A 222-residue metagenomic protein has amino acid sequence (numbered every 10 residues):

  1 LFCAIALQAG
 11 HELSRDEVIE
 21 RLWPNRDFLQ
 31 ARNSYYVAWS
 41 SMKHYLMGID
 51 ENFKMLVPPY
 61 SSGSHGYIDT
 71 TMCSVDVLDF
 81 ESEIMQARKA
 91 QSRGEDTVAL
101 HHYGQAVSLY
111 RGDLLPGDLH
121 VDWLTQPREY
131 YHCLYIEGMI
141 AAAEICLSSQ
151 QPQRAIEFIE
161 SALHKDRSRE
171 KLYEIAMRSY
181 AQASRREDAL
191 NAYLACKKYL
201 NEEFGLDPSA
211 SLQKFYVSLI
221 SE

Functional and structural regions predicted by a protein language model:
L1-K171, S184-A195, N201-F204, P208-A210 (+2 more regions): Intrinsically disordered, low-complexity protein-interaction/activation regions
